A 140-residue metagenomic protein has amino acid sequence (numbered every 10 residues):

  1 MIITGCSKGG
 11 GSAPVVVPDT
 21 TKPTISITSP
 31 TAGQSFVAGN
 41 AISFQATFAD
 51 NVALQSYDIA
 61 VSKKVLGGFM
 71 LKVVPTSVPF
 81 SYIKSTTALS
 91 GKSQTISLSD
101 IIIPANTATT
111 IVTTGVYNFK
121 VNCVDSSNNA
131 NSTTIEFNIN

Functional and structural regions predicted by a protein language model:
M1-S26: Bacterial Sec-dependent N-terminal signal peptides
Q34-S35, S43-A53, K63, D125: Extracellular acidic, Ser/Thr/Pro-rich low-complexity tracts
A49-V78: Solvent-exposed loop/turn segments flanking beta-strands in beta-repeat/beta-sandwich domains
M70-K92: Solvent-exposed serine/threonine-rich low-complexity stretches and specific carbohydrate-binding patches
L89-V112: Signal that preferentially marks extracellular ectodomain short beta-strand elements of beta-sandwich modules
T113-F119: Exposed beta-strand face motif in extracellular beta-rich ectodomains
V121-C123: Conserved structural position at the C-terminal beta-strand of extracellular beta-sandwich adhesion modules
N129-I135: Extracellular and select intracellular beta-sandwich modules with Ser/Thr-enriched, small-residue motifs on
